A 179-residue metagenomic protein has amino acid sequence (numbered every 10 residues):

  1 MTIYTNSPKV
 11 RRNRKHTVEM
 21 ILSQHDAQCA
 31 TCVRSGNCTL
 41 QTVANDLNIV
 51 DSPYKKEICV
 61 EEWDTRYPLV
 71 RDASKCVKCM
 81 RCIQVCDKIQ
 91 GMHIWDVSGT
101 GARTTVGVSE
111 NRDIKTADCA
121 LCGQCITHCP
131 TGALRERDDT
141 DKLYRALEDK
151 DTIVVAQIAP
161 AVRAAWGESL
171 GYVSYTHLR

Functional and structural regions predicted by a protein language model:
M1-L121, T127, L134-A146, I153: Fe-S ferredoxin-like electron-transfer domains and their immediately adjacent linker/connector regions across
V154-G171: Conserved SAM/AdoMet-binding glycine-rich loop
T176-H177: Conserved small/polar residues in nucleotide/adenosyl-binding loops
